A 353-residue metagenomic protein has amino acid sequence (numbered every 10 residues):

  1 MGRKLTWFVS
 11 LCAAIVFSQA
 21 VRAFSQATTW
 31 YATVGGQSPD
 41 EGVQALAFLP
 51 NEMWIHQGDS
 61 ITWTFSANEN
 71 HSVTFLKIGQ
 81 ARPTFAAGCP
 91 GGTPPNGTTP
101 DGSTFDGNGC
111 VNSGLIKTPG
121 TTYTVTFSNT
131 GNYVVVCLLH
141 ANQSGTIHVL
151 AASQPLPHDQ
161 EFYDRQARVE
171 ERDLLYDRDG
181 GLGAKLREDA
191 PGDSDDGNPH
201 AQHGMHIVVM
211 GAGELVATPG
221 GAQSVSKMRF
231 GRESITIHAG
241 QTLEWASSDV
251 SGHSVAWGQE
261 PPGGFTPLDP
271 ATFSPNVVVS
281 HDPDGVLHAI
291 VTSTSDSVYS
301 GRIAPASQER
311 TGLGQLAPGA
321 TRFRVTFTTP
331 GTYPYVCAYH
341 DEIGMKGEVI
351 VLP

Functional and structural regions predicted by a protein language model:
M1-V9: Bacterial N-terminal signal peptides that target proteins for export
G2-R3, V21, A81: Short, intrinsically disordered low-complexity segments
I15-A23: C-terminal segment of classical bacterial N-terminal signal peptides
F24-P353: Extracytoplasmic copper-binding redox domains, predominantly the cupredoxin/blue-copper superfamily
